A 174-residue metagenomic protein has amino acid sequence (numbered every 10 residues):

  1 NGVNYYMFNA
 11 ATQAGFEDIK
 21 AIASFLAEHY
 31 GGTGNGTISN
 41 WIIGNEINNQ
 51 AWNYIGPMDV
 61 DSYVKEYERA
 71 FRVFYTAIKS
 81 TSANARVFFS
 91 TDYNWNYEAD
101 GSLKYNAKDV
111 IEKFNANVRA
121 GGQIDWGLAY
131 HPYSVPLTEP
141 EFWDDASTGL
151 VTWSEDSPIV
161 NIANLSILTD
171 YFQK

Functional and structural regions predicted by a protein language model:
N1-E17, I47-S62, E141-G149: Surface-exposed, active-site-proximal loop segments in enzymatic domains
I19, S24, G34-S39, S62-K174: Noncatalytic carbohydrate-binding groove/subsite architecture in carbohydrate-active enzymes
I42, Y54-M58, E98: Intrinsic low-complexity, intrinsically disordered segments enriched in polar/basic residues
G44-E46, Y133-S134: Short glycine-enriched loops at secondary-structure junctions
